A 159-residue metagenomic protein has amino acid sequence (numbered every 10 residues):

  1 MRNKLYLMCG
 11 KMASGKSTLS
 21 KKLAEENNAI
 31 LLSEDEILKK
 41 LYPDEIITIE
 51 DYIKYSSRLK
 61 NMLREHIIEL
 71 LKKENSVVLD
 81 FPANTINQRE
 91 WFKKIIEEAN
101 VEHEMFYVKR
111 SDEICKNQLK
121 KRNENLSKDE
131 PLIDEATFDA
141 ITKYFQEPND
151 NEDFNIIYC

Functional and structural regions predicted by a protein language model:
M1-R2, L70: Phosphate-binding P-loop
R2-K4, K22, E26, I30 (+1 more regions): Conserved GTP-binding G-domain of TRAFAC-class P-loop NTPases and closely related GTPase folds
M8: Hydrophobic anchor at the beta1->P-loop junction of P-loop NTPases
K11-M12: The conserved Walker
G15: Conserved glycine(s) of the Walker
T18-N75: Conserved substrate/cofactor phosphate-moiety recognition/catalytic segment in nucleotide-dependent phosphotransferases
K54-A99, H103: Glycine-rich phosphate-binding loop used to anchor ATP phosphates in small-molecule kinases, encompassing both
A99-L119: Conserved phosphate-donor/acceptor-positioning beta-strand/loop module used by diverse small-molecule
